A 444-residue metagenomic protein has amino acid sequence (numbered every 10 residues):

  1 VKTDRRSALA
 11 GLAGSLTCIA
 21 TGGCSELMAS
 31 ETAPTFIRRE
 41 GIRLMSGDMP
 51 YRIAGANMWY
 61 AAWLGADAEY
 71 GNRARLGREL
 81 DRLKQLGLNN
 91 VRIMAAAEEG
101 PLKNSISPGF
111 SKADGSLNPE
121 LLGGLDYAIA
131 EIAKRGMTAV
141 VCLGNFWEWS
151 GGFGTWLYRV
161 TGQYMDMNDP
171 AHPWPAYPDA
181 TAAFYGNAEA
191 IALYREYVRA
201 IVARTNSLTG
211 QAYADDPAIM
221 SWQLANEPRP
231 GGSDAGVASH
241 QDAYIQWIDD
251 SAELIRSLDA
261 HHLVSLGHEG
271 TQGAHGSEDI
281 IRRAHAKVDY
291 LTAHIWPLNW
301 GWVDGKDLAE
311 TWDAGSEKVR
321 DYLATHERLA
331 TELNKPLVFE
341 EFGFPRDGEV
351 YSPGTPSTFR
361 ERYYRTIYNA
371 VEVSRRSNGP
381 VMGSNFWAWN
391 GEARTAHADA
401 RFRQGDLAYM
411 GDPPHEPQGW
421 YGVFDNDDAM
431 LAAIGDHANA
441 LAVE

Functional and structural regions predicted by a protein language model:
V1-L16: N-terminal secretory signal peptides and thylakoid transit peptides that target proteins across membranes
L16-G22: Hydrophobic h-region of N-terminal signal peptides that target proteins for export in Gram-negative bacteria
G23, R75, A429-A433: Exposed alpha-helical structural elements
G23-A33: C-terminal segment of N-terminal export signals and the immediately downstream linker at the start of the mature
P34-W302, T311-P336, F342-R362, T366-Y368 (+3 more regions): Active-site mouth of glycoside hydrolases
S207, V373, A440-E444: A structural signal for alpha-helix termini and helix-coil/disorder junctions
F424-E444: A recurrent domain-boundary module in secreted/ectodomain proteins
